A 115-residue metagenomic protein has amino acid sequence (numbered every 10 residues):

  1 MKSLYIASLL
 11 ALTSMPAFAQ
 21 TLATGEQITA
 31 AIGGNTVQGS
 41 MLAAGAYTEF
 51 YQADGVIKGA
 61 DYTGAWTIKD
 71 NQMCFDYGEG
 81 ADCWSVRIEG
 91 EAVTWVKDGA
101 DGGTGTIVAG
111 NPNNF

Functional and structural regions predicted by a protein language model:
M1-L9: Sec-dependent signal peptide recognition, specifically the positively charged N-region followed immediately by
M15-T63, T67-F115: Lipid interaction determinants
